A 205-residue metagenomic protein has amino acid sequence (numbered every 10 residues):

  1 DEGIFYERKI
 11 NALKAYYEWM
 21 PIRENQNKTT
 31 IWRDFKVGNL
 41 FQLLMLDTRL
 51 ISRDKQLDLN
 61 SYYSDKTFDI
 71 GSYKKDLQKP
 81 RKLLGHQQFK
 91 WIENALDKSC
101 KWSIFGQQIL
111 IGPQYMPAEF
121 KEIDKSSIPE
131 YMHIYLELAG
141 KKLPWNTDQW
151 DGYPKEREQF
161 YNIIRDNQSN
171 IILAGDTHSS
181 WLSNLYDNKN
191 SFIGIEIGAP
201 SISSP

Functional and structural regions predicted by a protein language model:
D1-P205: Metal-dependent phosphoester/phosphodiester hydrolase catalytic core
